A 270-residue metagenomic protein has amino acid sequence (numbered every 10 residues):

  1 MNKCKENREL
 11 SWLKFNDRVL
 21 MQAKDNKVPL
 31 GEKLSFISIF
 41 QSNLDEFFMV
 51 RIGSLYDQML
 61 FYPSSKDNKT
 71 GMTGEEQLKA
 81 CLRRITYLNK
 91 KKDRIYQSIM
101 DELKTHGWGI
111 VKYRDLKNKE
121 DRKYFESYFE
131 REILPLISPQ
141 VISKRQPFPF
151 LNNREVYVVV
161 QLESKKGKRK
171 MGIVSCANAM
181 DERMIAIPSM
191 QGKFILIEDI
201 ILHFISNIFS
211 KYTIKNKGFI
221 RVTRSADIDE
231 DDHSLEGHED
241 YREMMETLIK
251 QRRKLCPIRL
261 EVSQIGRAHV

Functional and structural regions predicted by a protein language model:
M1-R267: N-terminal non-catalytic structural scaffold regions of very large proteins
